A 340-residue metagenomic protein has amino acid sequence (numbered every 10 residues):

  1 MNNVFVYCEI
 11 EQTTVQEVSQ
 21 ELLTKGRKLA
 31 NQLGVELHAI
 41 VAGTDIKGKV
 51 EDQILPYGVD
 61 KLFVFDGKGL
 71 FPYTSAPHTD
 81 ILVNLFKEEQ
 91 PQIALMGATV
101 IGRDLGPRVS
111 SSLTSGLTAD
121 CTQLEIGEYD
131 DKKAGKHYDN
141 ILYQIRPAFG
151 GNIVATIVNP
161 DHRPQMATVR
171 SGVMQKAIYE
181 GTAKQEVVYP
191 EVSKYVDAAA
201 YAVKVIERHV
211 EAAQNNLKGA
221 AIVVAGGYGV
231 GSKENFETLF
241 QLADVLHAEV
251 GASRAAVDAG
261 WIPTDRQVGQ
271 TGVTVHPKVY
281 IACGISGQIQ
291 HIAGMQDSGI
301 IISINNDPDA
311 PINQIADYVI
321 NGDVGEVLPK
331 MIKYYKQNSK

Functional and structural regions predicted by a protein language model:
M1-K340: N-terminal glycine-rich FAD/FM-binding segment characteristic of electron-transfer flavoproteins
